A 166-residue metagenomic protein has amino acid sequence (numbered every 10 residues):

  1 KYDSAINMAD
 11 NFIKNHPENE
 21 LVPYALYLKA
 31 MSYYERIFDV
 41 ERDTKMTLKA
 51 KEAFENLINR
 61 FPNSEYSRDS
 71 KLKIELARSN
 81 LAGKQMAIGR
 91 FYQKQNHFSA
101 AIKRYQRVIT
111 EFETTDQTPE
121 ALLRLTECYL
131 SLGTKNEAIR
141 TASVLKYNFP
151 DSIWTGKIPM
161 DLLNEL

Functional and structural regions predicted by a protein language model:
K1-L166: Acidic, polar-rich low-complexity tracts and alpha-helical solenoid repeat scaffolds
